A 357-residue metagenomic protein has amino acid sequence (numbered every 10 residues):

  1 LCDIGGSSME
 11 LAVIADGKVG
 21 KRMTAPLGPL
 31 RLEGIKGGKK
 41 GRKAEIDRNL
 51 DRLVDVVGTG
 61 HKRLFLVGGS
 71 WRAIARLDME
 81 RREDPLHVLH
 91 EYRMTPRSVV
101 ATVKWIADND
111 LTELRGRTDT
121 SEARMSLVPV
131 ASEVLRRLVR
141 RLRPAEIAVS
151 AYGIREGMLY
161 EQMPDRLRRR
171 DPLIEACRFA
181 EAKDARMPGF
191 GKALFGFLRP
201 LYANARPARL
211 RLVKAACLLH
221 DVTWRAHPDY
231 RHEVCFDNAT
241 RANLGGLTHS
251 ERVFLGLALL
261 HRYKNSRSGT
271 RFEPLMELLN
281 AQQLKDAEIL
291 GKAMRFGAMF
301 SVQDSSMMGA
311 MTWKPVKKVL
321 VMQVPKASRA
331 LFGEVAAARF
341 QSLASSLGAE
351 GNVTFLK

Functional and structural regions predicted by a protein language model:
L1-D3, L64: Short glycine-aspartate micro-motif
D3, K314, E350-N352: Extended, folded domain segments that form the structural surfaces/walls around functional sites
D3-I4, A151: Glycine-rich, histidine-containing beta strand-loop boundary motifs that form or position
I4-E10: Short glycine/serine/threonine-rich phosphate/pyrophosphate-binding segments that cradle anionic phosphate groups
V13-D304, G309-M322, A330, V335 (+1 more regions): Helical "lid/coupling" subdomains associated with nucleotide-phosphate turnover
A336-F340, S346-A349: C-terminal accessory domains/tails appended to large, multi-domain proteins
L347-K357: A short amphipathic beta-strand at an alpha->beta junction
